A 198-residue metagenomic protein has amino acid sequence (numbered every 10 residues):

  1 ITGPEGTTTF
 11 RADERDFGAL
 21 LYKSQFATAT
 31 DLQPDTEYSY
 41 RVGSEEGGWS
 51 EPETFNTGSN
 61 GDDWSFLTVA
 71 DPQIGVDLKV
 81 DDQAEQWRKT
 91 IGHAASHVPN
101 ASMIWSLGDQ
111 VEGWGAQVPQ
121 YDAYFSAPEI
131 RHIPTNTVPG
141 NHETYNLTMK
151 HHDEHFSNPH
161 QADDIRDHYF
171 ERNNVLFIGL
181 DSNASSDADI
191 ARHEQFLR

Functional and structural regions predicted by a protein language model:
I1-L78, S96-H97: Acidic, histidine-bearing metal-coordination/catalytic regions of metal-dependent phosphoesterases
G3-P4, A101, Y169-E171: Generic alpha-helical hydrophobic packing signal
G6-L21, T68-K89, G113-W114, E154-H160 (+1 more regions): Acidic/histidine-rich helix-loop elements that form or flank divalent-metal/phosphate-binding sites at the catalytic
K23, T28, E37-T54, V118-R198: Extended active-site neighborhood of metal-dependent phosphoesterases/phosphodiesterases
P34, D62, P99-N100, R131-H132 (+1 more regions): Residue-level preference for short coil/turn positions at secondary-structure junctions
F66-T68, W105, F177-G179: Structural motif
V69-Q73, G108-V111, N141-H142, S182-N183: Active-site metal-binding loops of divalent metal-dependent hydrolases
A84-N146: Core catalytic region of metal-dependent phosphoesterases/phosphodiesterases, especially metallo-beta-lactamase-like
